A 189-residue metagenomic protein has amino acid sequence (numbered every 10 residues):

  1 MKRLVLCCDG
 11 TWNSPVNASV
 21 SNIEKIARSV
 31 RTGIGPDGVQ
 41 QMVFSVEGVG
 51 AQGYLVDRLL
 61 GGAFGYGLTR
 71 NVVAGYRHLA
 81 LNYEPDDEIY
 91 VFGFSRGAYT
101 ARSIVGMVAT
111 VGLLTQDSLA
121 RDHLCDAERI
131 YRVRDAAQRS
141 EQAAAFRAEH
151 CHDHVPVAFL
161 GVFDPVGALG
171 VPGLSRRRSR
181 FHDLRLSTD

Functional and structural regions predicted by a protein language model:
M1-D189: Alpha-helical segment proximal to the catalytic Tyr-Lys
